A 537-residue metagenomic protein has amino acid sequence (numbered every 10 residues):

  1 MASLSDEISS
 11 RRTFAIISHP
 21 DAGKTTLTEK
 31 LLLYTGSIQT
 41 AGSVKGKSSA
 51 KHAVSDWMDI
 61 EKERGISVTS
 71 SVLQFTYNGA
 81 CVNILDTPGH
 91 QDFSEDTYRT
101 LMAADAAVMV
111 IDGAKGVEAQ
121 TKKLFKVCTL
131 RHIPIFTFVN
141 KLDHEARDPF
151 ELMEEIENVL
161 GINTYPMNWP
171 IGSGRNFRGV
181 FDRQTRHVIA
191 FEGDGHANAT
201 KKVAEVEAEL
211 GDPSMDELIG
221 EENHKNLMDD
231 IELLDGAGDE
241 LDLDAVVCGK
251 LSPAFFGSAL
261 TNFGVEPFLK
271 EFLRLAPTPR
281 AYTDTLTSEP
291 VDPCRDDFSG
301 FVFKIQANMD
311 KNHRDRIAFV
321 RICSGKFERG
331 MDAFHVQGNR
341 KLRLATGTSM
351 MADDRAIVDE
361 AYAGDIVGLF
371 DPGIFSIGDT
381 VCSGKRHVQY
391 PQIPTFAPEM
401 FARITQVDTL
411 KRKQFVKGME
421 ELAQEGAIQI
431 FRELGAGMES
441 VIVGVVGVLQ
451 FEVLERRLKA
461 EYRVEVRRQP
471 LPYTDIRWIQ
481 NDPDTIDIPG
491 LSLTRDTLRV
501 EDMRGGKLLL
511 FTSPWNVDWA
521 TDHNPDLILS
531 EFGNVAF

Functional and structural regions predicted by a protein language model:
M1-F537: Structural and coupling elements of P-loop NTPases
